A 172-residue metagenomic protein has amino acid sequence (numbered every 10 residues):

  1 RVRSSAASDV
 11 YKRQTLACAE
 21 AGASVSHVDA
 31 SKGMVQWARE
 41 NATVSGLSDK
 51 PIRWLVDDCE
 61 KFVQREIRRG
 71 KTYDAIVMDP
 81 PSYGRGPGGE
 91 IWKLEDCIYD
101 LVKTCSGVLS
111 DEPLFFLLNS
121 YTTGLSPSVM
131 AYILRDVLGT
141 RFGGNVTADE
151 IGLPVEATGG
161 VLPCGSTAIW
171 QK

Functional and structural regions predicted by a protein language model:
R1-A7, Y11: Single conserved hydrophobic/aromatic residue that forms the stacking wall/gate of nucleotide- or nucleobase-binding
R13-A23: Conserved SAM-binding loop of SAM-dependent methyltransferases across substrates and taxa, primarily the Class I
S24-D29: Conserved SAM-binding motif I beta-strand of class I
S31-G33: Conserved SAM/SAH-binding beta-strand->alpha-helix loop
V35-A75: S-adenosyl-L-methionine
V56, D74-T104: Mobile active-site "lid"/loop adjacent to the S-adenosyl-L-methionine
L109-D111: Helix-to-beta-strand junctions that scaffold the AdoMet/dcAdoMet cofactor pocket in Class I SAM-dependent enzymes
P113-K172: C-terminal catalytic and target-recognition region of SAM-dependent MTase-like enzymes, primarily methyltransferases
